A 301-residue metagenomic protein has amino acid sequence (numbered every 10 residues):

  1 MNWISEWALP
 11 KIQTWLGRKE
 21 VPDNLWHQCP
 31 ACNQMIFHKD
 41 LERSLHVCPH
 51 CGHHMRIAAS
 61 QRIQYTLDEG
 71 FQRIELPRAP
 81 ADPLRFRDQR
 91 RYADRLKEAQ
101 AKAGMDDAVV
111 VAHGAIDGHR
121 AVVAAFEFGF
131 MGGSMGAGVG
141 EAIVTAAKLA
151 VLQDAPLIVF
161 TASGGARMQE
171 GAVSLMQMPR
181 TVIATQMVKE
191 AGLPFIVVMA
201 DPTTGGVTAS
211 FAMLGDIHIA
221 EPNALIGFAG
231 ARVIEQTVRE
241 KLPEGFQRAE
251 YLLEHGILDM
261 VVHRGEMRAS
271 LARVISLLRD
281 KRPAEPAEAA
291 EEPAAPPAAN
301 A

Functional and structural regions predicted by a protein language model:
M1-M105, H113, V274-A301: Intrinsically disordered, low-complexity segments enriched in small/flexible residues
H38, G132-M135, R167-E170: A generic structural signal for short coil/turn motifs at secondary-structure boundaries
K39, F126, F160, V198-M199: Structural motif
E98, K102-A108, G133-K148: Glycine-rich anion/phosphate-binding loops
Q100-D107, H113-V122, E127-G129: Active-site-facing substrate-recognition patch
G114-A125, A142-A166: A structural preference for short, pocket-lining loop segments at secondary-structure junctions
F128, M135-V144, V151-L152, S163 (+2 more regions): Conserved mixed alpha/beta catalytic, RNA-binding, or beta-rich assembly cores of soluble enzyme, regulatory
T161-P283: Conserved catalytic cores of soluble enzyme domains, especially glycine-rich substrate-binding beta-alpha loops
